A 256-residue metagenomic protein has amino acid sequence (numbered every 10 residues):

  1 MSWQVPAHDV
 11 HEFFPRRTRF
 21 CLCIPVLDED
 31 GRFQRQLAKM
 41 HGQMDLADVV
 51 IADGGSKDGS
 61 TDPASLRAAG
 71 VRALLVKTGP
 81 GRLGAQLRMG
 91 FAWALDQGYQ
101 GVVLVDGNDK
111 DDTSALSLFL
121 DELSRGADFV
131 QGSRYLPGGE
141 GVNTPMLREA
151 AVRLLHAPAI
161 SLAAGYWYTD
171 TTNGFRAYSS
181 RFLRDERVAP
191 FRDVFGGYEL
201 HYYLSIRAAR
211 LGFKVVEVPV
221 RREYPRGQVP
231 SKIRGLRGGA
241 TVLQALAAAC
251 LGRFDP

Functional and structural regions predicted by a protein language model:
M1-F20, R35-A38, G165, A189-P256: Hydrophobic helical membrane-anchoring modules
I24, L46-S56: Short beta-strand/loop segment that forms part of the nucleotide-sugar
E29-R32, S56, L83: Donor nucleotide-sugar binding loop of glycosyltransferases
R32, D111-F119, L200-H201: Substrate-positioning beta->alpha
A38-A47: Short, acidic, metal-binding catalytic loop of nucleotide-sugar glycosyltransferases
D53-D62, D109: A conserved acidic beta->alpha catalytic loop
A73, T78-D96, T113-V194, P225-R234 (+1 more regions): Acceptor/aglycone-binding surface of glycosyltransferases and processive sugar-polymer synthases
Y99-K110: Short beta-strand-to-loop acidic/aromatic patch adjacent to the donor-nucleotide binding site
